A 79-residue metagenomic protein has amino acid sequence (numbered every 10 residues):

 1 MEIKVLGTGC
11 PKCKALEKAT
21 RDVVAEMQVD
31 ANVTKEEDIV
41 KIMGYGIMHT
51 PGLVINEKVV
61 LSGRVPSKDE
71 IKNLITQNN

Functional and structural regions predicted by a protein language model:
M1-A19: Local sequence-structure signature of Cys/Sec-based thiol-disulfide redox active-site neighborhoods
E2-V5, V33, G44: Immediate flanking context of iron-sulfur cluster ligation sites
T8, D38, K58: Short, ordered loop/turn segments at secondary-structure junctions
T20, V24, I75: Conserved hydrophobic residues forming the short capping helix/wall of the S-adenosyl-L-methionine
D30-I39: Thiol-based oxidoreductase modules, predominantly thioredoxin-like and allied folds used for disulfide exchange
D38-K41, E70: Short acidic active-site motifs
M48-N78: C-terminal structural segments of small proteins and small subunits
